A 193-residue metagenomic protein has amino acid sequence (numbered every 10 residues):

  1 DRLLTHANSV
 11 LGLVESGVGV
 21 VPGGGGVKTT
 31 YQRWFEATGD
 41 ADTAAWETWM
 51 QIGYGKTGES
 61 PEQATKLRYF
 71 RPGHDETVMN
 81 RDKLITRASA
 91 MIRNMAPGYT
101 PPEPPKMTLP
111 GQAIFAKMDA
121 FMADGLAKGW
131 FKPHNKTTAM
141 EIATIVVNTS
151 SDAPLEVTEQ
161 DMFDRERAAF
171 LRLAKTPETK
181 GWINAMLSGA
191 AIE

Functional and structural regions predicted by a protein language model:
D1, T5-D40: CoA-thioester-processing core
D1-L3, A7, S60-Y69: Active-site-proximal glycine-rich helix-loop-beta segment
A7, H74-D75: Residue-level detector of family-conserved "landmark" positions at structurally sensitive sites
V20, R71-H74: Hydrophobic transmembrane alpha-helices
Q32-K56, S60, K66, P72 (+1 more regions): Intrinsically disordered, low-complexity segments enriched in small/flexible residues
